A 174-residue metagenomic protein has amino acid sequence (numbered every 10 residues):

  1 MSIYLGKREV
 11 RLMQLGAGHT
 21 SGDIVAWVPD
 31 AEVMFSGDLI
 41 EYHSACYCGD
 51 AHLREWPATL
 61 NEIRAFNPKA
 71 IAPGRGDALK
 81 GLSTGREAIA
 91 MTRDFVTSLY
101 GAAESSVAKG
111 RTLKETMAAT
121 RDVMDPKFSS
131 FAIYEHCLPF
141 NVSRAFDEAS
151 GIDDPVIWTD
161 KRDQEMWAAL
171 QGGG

Functional and structural regions predicted by a protein language model:
M1-A58: Catalytic core of the metallo-beta-lactamase
H43, A102-S106, V123, K127: Alpha-helix C-capping/helix-to-loop hinge sites
Y47, E87-M91, I133: Alpha-helix capping and helix-loop boundary segments enriched in small/acidic/polar residues
C48-G49, N67, S129: Generic, ordered loop/turn and secondary-structure boundary motif
E55-E115, A119: Divalent-metal (often Zn2+) His-rich catalytic cores of metallo-beta-lactamase-fold enzymes
K109-G174: C-terminal regulatory/interaction regions
